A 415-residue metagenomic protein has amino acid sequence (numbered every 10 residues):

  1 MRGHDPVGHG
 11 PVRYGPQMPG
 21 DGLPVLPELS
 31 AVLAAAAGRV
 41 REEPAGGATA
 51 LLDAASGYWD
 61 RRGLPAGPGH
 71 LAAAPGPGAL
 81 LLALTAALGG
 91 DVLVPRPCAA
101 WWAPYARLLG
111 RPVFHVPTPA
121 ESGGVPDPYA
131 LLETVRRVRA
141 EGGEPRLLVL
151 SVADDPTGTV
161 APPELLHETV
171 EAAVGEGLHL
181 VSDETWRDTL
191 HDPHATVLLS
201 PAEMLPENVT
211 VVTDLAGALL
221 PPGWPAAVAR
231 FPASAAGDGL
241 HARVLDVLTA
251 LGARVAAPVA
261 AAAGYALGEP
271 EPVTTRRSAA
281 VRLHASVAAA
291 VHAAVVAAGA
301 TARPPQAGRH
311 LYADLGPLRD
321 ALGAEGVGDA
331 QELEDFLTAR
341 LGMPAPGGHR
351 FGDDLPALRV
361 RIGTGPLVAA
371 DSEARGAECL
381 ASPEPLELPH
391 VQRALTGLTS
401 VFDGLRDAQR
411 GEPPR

Functional and structural regions predicted by a protein language model:
M1-G76, A83, V368-D371, L386 (+1 more regions): N-terminal small-domain helix-loop-helix segment of the aminotransferase-like
R39-A172, D188-E203, P385-E387, V391-Q392: Conserved core of the PLP fold type I
P65, F336-A345, F351-R415: PLP-dependent enzyme catalytic core of the Aspartate aminotransferase-like
L109, G175-E176, L205, A298: Helix C-cap/helix->beta junction micro-motif
E121-P126, V160, L190-T196, G239 (+3 more regions): Short, flexible/disordered intra-domain loops and linkers
H194-G217, R243: Conserved active-site segment immediately N-terminal to the catalytic lysine that forms the internal aldimine
V211-V281, V295: Conserved core segment of the aminotransferase class I/II
S278-H292, V296, T301-A321: Conserved glycine-rich beta-strand-loop-beta hairpin in the small C-terminal domain of fold type I
